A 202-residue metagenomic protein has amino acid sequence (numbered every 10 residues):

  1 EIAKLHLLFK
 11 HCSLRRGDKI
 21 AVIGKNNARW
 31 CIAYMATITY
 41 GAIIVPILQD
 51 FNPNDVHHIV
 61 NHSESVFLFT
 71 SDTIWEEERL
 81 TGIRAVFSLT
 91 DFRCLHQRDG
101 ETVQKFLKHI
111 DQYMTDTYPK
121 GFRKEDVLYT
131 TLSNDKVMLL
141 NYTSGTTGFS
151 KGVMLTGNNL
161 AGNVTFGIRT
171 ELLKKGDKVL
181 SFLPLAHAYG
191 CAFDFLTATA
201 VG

Functional and structural regions predicted by a protein language model:
L5-F51, F182: Conserved AMP-binding/adenylate-forming
I20, T37, L68, V137 (+3 more regions): Conserved S/T- and glycine-rich ATP-binding loop of Class I adenylate-forming
G24, I47, S71, R84-Q97: Short beta-strand elements of ligand-binding domains
M35-Y40, H62, H187, L196-A200: Short hydrophobic alpha-helices that are characteristic scaffold elements of the AMP-binding
F51-L80, N163-L180: Conserved ATP-dependent adenylate/AMP-binding module captured primarily in the ANL superfamily
L107-Y142, F149, L172-K178: Conserved pre-ATP/AMP-binding loop-to-beta segment of ANL
A161-L180, L185-G202: Conserved AMP-binding/adenylation subdomain of ANL enzymes
